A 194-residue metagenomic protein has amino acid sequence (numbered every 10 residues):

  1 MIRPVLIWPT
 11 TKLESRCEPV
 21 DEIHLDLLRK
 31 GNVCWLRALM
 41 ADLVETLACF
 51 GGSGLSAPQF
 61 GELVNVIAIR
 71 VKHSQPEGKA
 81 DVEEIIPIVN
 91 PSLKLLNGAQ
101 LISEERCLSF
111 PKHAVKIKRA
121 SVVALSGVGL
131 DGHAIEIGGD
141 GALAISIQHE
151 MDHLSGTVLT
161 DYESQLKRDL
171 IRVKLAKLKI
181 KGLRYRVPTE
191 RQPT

Functional and structural regions predicted by a protein language model:
M1-T194: Positively charged
